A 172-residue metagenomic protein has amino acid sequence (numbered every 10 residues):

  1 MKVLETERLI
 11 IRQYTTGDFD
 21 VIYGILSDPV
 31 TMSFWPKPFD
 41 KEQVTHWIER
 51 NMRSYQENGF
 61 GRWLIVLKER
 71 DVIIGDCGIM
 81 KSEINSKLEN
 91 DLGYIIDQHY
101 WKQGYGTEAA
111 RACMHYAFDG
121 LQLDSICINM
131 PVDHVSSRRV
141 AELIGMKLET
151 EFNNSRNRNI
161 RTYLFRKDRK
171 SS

Functional and structural regions predicted by a protein language model:
M1-S33, E49, V66-S172: Acyl-donor (CoA/ACP) binding surface of acyl/acetyltransferases
G24, P38-F39: PAS/PAS-like sensory domain cap-loop motif
T31, D40-K41, R53: Residue-level marker of structural boundaries
N51-L64: A short helix-loop-beta-strand connector motif used in the catalytic cores of GNAT acetyltransferases and, in some
